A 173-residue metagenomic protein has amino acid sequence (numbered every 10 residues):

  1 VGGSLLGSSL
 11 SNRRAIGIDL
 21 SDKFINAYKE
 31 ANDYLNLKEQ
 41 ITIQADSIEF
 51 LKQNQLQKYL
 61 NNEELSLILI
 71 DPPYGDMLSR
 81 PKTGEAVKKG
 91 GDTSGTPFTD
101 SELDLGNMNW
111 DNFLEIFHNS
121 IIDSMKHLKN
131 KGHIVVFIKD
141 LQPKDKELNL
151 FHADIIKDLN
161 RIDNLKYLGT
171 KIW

Functional and structural regions predicted by a protein language model:
V1-W173: Class I S-adenosyl-L-methionine-dependent methyltransferase catalytic core
